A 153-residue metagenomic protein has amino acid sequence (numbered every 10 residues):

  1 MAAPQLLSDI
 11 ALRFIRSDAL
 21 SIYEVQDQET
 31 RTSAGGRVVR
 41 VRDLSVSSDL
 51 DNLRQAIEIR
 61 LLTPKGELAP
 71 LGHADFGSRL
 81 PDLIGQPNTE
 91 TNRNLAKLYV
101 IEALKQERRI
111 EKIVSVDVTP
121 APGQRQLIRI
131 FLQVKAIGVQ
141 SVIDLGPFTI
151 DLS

Functional and structural regions predicted by a protein language model:
M1-K97, I101-E102, V114, T119-S153: Immediate N-terminus of the mature polypeptide
E107-I113: Acidic-histidine catalytic/liganding microenvironments
